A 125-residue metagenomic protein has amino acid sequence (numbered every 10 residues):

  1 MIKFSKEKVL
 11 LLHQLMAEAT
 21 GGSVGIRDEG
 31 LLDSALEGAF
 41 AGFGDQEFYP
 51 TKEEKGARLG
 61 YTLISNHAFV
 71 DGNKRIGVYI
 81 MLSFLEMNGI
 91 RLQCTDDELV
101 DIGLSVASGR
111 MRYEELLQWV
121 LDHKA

Functional and structural regions predicted by a protein language model:
M1-A125: FIC/Doc superfamily catalytic core
